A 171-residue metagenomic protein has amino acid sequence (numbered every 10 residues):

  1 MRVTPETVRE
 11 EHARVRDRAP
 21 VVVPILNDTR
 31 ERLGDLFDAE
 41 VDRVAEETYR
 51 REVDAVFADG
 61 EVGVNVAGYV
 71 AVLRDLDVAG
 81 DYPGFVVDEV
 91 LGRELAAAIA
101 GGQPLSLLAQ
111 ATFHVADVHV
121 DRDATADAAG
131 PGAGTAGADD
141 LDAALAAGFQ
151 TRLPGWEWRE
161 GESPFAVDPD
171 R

Functional and structural regions predicted by a protein language model:
M1-R171: Acidic, polar-rich N-terminal leader regions of halophilic archaeal proteins
